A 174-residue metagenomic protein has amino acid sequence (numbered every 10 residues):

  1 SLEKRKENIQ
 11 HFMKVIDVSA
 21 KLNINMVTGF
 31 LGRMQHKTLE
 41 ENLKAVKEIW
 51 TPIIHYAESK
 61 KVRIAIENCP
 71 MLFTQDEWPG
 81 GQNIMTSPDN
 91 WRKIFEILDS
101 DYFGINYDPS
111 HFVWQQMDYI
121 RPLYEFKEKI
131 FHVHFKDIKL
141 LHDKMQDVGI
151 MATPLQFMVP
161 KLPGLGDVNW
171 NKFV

Functional and structural regions predicted by a protein language model:
L2-E3, D76-P88, R92, H111-V174: Gly/Pro-rich active-site loop or hairpin
L2-G104, W114, E125: Active-site acidic/histidine proton-transfer and metal-coordination neighborhood in alpha/beta enzyme cores
D108: Active-site glycine-centered loops adjacent to acidic/histidine catalytic or metal-binding residues that shape
